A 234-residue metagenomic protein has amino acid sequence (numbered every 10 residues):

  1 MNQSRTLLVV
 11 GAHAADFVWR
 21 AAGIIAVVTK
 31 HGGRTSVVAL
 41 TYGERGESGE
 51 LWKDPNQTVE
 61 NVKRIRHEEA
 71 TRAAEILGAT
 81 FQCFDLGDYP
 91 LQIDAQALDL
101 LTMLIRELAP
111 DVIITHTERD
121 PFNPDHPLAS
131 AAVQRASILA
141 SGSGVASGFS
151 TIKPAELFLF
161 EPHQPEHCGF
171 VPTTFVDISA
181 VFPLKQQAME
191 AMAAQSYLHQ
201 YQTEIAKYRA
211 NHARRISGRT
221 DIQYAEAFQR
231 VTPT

Functional and structural regions predicted by a protein language model:
M1-L108: Active-site rim/loop-helix segments in enzyme catalytic domains that contact anionic ligands
M1-L8, L91-T234: Metal-dependent de-N-acetylase/amidase catalytic core
